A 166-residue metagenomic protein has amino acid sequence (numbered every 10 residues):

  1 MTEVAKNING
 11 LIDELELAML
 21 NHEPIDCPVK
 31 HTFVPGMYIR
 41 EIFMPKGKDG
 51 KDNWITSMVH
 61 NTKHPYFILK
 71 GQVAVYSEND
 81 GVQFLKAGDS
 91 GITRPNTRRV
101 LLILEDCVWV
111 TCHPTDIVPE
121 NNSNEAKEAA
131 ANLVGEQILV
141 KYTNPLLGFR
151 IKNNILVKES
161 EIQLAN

Functional and structural regions predicted by a protein language model:
M1-E41, K141-N166: A short, N-terminal "cap"/entry segment at the start of jelly-roll beta-barrel domains of the cupin/DSBH fold
P35-N61: Conserved short histidine dyad/triad with adjacent acidic residue
P45-W54, A87-G88, N96, D106: Tight coil/turn sites that cap or link beta-strands
H60-N79: Glycine- and acidic-residue-biased ligand/ion/polar-headgroup-sensing regions
Q72, R98, D106-V108: Structural motif
E78-R99: Short acidic-glycine-tyrosine-enriched beta hairpin
L104-N166: Double-stranded beta-helix
